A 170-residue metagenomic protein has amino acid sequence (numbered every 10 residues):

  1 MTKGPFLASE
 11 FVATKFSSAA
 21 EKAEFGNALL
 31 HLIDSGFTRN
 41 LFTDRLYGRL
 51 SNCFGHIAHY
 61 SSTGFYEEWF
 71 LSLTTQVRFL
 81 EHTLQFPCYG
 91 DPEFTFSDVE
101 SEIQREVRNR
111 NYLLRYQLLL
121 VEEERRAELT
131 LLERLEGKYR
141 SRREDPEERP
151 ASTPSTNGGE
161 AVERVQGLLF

Functional and structural regions predicted by a protein language model:
M1-H31, G36: Short, extreme N-terminal segment that most often corresponds to the first beta-strand
K3-G4, L131-R134, Y139-F170: Glycine- and charge-rich intrinsically disordered segments
F11, A19-A20, C53-G55, T63-G64 (+2 more regions): Serine/proline-rich low-complexity intrinsically disordered segments, especially terminal tails, linkers
F16, E21, D34-F37, L46 (+2 more regions): Intrinsic disorder/low-complexity segments in short proteins, especially the signal peptide and propeptide regions
K22-G26, Q76, F96, L113 (+2 more regions): Short amphipathic alpha-helical segments that mediate assembly, nucleic-acid/protein binding, or membrane association
T38-R105: Acidic, low-complexity, intrinsically disordered interaction modules
R78-H82, P87-C88, Y112-L113, S155 (+1 more regions): Extended interaction regions within the primary functional domain
Q104-R142: Charge-rich, low-complexity alpha-helical coiled-coil segments
